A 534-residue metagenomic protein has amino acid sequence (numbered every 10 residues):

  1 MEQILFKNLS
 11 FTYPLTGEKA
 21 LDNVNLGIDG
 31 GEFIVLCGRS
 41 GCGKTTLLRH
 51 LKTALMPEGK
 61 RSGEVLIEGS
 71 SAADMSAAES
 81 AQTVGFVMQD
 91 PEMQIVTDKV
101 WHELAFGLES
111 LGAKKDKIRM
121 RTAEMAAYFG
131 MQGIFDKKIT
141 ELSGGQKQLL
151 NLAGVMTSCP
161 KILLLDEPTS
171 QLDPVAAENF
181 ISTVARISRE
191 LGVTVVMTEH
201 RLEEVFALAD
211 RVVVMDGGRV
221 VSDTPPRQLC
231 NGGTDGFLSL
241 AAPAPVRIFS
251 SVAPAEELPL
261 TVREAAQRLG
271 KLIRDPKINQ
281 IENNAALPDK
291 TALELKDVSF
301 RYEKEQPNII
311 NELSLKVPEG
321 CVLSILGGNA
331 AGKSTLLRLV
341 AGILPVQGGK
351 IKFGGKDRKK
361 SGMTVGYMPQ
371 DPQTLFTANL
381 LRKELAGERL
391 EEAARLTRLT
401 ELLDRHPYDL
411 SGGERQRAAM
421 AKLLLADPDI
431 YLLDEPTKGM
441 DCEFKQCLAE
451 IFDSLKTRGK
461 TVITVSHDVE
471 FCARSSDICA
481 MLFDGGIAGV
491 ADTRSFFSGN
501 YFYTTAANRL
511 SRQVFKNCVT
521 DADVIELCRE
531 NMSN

Functional and structural regions predicted by a protein language model:
K52, A341: Helix-to-loop junction immediately C-terminal to a conserved catalytic motif
D116-I134, R389-L403: Conserved ABC ATPase "signature" region
K138-L142, H406-L410, E414: Conserved ABC ATPase signature
L163-D166, Y431-D434: Catalytic Walker B motif of ABC-type/P-loop ATPase nucleotide-binding domains
E199-H200, S466-H467: H-loop/switch region of ABC-family ATPase nucleotide-binding domains
V212-P225, C479-D492: H-loop (His-switch) and adjacent beta-strand-loop-beta switch element of ABC-type ATPase nucleotide-binding domains
D235-T291, Y503-N534: ABC ATPase nucleotide-binding domains
